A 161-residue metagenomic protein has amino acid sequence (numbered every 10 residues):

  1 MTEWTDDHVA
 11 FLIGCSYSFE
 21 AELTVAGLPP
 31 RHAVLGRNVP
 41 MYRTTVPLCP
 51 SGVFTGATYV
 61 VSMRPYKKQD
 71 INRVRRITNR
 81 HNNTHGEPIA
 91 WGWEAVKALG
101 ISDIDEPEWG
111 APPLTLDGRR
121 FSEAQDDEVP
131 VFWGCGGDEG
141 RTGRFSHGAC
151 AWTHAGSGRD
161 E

Functional and structural regions predicted by a protein language model:
M1-P112, G156: Conserved mixed alpha/beta catalytic, RNA-binding, or beta-rich assembly cores of soluble enzyme, regulatory
C15-S18, R80-E87, A111-E161: Helix-rich interaction surfaces within compact, conserved domain-sized segments that mediate assembly or partner
